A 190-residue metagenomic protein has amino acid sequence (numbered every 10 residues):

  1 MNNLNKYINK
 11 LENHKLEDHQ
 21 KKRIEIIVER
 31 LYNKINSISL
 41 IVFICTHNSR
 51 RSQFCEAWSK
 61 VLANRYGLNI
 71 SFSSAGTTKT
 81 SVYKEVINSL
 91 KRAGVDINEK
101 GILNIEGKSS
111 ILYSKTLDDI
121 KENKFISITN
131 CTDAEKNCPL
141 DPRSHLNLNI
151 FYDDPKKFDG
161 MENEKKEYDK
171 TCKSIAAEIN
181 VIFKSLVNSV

Functional and structural regions predicted by a protein language model:
M1-V190: Short polar/charged helix/loop
